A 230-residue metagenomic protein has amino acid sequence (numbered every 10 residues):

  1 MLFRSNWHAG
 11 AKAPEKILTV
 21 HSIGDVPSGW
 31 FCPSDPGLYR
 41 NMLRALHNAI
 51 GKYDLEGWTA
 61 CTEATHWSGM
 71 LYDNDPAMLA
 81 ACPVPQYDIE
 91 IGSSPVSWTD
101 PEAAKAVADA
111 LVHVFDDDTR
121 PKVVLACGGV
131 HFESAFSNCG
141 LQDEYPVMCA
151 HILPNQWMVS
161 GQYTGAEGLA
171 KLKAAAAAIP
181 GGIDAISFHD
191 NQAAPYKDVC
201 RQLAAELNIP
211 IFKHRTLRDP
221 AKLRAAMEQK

Functional and structural regions predicted by a protein language model:
A9-G10, V96, N191-Y196: Short acidic, S/G/P-rich loop/turn micro-motifs used as interaction or catalytic elements
G10-S34, D143-Q162: A short, glycine/acidic-enriched catalytic loop
I17-D75: Intrinsically disordered, low-complexity linker/loop segments enriched in Gly/Pro and charged/polar residues
L38-Y53, A106-D117, L203: Generic non-transmembrane alpha-helical segments
C61-D118: Active-site-adjacent mobile loop/cap segments within catalytic or ligand-binding domains
P121-N191: Acidic, Ser/Thr-rich low-complexity intrinsically disordered segments
P180, P195-K230: C-terminal accessory extensions appended to soluble enzyme cores
